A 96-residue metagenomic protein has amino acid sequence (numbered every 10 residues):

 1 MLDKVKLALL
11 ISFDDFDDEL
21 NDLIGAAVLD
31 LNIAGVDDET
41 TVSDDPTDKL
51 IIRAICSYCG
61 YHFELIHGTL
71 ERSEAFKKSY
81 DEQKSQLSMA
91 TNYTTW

Functional and structural regions predicted by a protein language model:
M1-D14, T95-W96: Short, intrinsically disordered N-terminal pre-domain segments
A8-S12, A34, H62, I66: Alpha-helix C-capping/helix-to-loop hinge sites
I11, D15, T41-D45: Surface-exposed ligand/attachment interfaces on beta-rich extracellular proteins
F16, D22, P46-W96: Short loop/turn elements at secondary-structure junctions
N21-L31: Amphipathic, heptad-repeat alpha-helical segments
D30-D38: Protein-protein interaction and targeting regions used for scaffolding, dimerization, and localization
